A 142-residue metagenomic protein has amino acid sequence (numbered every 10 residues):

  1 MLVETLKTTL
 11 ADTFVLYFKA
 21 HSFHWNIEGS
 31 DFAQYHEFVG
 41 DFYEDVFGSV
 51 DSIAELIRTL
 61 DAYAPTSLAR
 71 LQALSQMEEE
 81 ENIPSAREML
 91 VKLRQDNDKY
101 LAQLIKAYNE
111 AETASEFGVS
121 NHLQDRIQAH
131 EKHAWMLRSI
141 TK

Functional and structural regions predicted by a protein language model:
M1-L2, L16-D41, Q103, A107-G118: Helix-loop segments that flank and shape redox-cofactor active sites
M1-T9, A86: Disorder-to-helix initiation segments
L6, H36-Y43, F47, L90 (+3 more regions): Amphipathic, non-transmembrane alpha-helical scaffold segments
L10, Y17, H24, Y43 (+5 more regions): A structural signal for well-ordered alpha-helices, especially hydrophobic packing surfaces of coiled-coils
S22, N26-G29, T59, T66 (+1 more regions): Heptad-repeat coiled-coil alpha-helices
S30, A62, N121-H122: Gly/Ser/Thr-rich helix-start
A33-R70, I140: Conserved alpha-helical segments that form or flank metal/cofactor-binding pockets of metalloenzymes
D51, E55, Q72-Q124: Acidic/histidine-rich alpha-helical segments that form the ligand environment of transition-metal centers
